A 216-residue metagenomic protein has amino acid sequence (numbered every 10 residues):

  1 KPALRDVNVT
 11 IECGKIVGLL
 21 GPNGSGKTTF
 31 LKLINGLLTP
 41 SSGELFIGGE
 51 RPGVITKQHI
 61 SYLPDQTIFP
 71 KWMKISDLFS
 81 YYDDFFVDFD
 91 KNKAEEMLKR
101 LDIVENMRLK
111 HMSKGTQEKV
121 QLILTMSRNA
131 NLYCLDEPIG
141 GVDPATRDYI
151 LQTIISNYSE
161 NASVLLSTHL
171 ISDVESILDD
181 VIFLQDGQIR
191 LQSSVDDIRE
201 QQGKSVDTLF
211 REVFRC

Functional and structural regions predicted by a protein language model:
L20-P22: The feature captures the beta-strand-to-loop junction immediately N-terminal to the Walker
N35: Helix-to-loop junction immediately C-terminal to a conserved catalytic motif
S42-T56: Conserved ABC transporter NBD signature motif
D65-Q121: ABC-family P-loop ATPase nucleotide-binding domains
Y133-E137, V142: Catalytic Walker B motif of ABC-type/P-loop ATPase nucleotide-binding domains
V174-S176: A short, surface-exposed alpha-helical micro-motif characterized by mixed small hydrophobic and charged/polar residues
